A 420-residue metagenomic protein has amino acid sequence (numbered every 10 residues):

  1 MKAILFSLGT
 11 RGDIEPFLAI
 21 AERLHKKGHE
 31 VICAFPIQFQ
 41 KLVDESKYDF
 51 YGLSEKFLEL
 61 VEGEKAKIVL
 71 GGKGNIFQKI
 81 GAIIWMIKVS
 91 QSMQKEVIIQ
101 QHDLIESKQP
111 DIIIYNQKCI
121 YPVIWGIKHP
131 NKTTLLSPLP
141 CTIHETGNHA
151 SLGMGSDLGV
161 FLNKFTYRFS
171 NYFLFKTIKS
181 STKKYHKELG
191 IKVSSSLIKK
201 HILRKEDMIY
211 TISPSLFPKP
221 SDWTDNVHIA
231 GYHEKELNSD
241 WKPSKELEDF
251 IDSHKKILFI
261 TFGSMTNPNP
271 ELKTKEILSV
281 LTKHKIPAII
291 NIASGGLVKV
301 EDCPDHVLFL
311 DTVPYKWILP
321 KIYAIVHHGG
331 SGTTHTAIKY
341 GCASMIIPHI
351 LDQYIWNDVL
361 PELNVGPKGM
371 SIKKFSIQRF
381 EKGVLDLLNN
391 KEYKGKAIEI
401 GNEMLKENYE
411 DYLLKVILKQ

Functional and structural regions predicted by a protein language model:
M1-L53: N-terminal subdomain of nucleotide-sugar transferases
A21, I113, L310-V359: A donor-sugar binding/catalytic signature common to diverse glycosyltransferases and related nucleotide-sugar
I32-A82: Conserved nucleotide-sugar phosphate-binding/catalytic loop shared by glycosyltransferases and other
K67-P122, K164-K200: Conserved nucleotide-sugar donor-binding subdomain of glycosyltransferases
S90-K164, S215-L216: Conserved nucleotide-sugar donor-interacting segment of glycosyltransferase catalytic cores, predominantly GT-B
K108, I377-Q420: C-terminal amphipathic helix plus adjacent low-complexity, charged tail appended to glycosyltransferase catalytic
I212-A324: Donor-nucleotide binding loops and adjacent catalytic segments primarily of GT-B fold Leloir glycosyltransferases
L351-G383: Change "using UDP/GDP/dTDP sugars" to "using nucleotide sugars
